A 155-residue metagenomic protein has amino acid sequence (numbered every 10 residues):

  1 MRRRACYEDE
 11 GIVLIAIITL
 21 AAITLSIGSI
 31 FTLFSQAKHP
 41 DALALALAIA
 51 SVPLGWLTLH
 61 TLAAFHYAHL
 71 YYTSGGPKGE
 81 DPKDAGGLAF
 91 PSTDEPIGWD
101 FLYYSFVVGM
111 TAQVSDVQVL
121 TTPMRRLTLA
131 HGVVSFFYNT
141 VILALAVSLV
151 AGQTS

Functional and structural regions predicted by a protein language model:
M1-I18: Juxtamembrane helix-capping/reentrant segments at transmembrane boundaries
I15-I30, Y103-V107, I142: Hydrophobic alpha-helical transmembrane segments of multi-pass integral membrane proteins
A21-I27, V52-L62, I97: Mid-bilayer segments of alpha-helical transmembrane spans in multi-pass integral membrane proteins that mediate
F31, T58, L62, V114 (+1 more regions): Alpha-helical membrane-inserting segments
T32-L47, V150-S155: Helix-coil boundary and interhelical linker segments in multi-pass alpha-helical membrane proteins
L54-G76: Transmembrane alpha-helix/helix-exit interface in multi-pass inner-membrane proteins
Y71-T73, P77-Q118: Membrane-proximal soluble regions of multi-pass membrane proteins
D100-V107, V119-T154: Pore domain of cation channels
